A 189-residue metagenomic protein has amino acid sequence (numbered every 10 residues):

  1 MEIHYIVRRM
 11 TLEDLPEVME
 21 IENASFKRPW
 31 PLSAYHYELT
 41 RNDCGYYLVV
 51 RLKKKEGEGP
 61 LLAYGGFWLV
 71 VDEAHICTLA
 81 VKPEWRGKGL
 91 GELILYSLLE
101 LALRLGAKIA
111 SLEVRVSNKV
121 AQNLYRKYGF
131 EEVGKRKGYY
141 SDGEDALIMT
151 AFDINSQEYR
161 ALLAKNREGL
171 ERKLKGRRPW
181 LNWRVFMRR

Functional and structural regions predicted by a protein language model:
R9-E13, M19-R86, L95-S97, L101-L105 (+2 more regions): Acetyl-CoA-dependent GNAT
G89: Conserved G/P- and acidic residue-centered "switch" motifs that form tight phosphate/ATP-binding loops in soluble
E92: Residues forming the Rossmann-fold NAD(P)(H) cofactor-binding site
A102-E113, R136: Conserved GNAT acetyl-CoA-binding A-motif
L112-Q122, G138-G143: Conserved beta-strand-loop-alpha-helix junction that forms the acyl-donor binding cleft
Y125, F130, M149: Conserved active-site tyrosine of GNAT-family acetyltransferases
E132-G134: A secondary-structure capping/hinge motif
